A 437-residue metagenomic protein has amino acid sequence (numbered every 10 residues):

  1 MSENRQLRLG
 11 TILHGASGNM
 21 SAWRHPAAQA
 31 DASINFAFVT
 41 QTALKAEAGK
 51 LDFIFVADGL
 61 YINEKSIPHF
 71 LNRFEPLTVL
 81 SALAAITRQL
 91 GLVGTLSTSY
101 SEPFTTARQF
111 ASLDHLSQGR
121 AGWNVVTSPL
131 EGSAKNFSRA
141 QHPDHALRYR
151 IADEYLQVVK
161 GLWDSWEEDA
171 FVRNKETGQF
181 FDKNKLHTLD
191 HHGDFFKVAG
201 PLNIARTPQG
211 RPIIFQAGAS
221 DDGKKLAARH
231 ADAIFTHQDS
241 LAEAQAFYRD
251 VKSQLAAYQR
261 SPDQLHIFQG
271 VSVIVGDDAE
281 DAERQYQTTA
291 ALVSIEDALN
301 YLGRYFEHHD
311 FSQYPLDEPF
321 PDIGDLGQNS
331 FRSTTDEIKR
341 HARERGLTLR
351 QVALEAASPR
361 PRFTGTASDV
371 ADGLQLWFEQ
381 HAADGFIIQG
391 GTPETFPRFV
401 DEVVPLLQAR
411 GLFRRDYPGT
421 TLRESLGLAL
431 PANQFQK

Functional and structural regions predicted by a protein language model:
M1-I86, Q209-P212, Q436-K437: N-terminal beta1-alpha1-beta2 module of alpha/beta enzyme domains
S2-N4, E47-A48, L80-R88, D114-R120 (+2 more regions): Acidic (Asp/Glu)-rich catalytic clusters
S2-S17, A146-Q209, A242-Q245, R249 (+2 more regions): An alpha-helical appendage that flanks or caps ligand/catalytic pockets
L7-T11, I54-V56, L90-L96, G119-V125 (+5 more regions): Hydrophobic faces of well-ordered beta-strands that scaffold small-molecule active sites in alpha/beta enzyme cores
L9, A46, K50, L83 (+8 more regions): Conserved, mostly hydrophobic/aromatic
A22-A37, T95-F104, A140-H142, P208-D221 (+2 more regions): Active-site mouth loops of central-metabolism enzymes
I67-V93, A256-Y258, F399-R415: Alpha-helix-loop-beta-strand connector modules within alpha/beta enzyme cores
I86-T87, G91-F137, P143-A146, I151-Y155: Hydrophobic or amphipathic alpha-helical targeting/insertion segments
